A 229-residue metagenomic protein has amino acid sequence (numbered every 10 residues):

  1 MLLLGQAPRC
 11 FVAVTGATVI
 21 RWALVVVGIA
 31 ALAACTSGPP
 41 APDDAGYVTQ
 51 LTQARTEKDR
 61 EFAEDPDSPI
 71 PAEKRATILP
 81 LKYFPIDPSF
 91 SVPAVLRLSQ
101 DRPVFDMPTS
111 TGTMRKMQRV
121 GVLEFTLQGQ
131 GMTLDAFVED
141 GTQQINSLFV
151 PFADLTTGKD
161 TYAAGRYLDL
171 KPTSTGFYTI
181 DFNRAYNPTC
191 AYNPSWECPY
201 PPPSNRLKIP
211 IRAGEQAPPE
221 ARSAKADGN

Functional and structural regions predicted by a protein language model:
L4-L24: Bacterial N-terminal signal peptides that target proteins for export
L32-A34: C-terminal motif of bacterial Sec signal peptides marking the signal peptidase cleavage site
T36-G38: Bacterial signal peptide processing site
Y47-T126: N-terminal secretory signal peptides
F90, V104-P108, T173, F177 (+2 more regions): Terminal leader/tail segments of proteins
L98-A164: Mid-length scaffold segments of soluble, non-membrane domains
V150-Y186: Acidic, glycine-rich flexible loop segments
Y192-N229: C-terminal partner/receptor-binding element of secreted or periplasmic proteins
